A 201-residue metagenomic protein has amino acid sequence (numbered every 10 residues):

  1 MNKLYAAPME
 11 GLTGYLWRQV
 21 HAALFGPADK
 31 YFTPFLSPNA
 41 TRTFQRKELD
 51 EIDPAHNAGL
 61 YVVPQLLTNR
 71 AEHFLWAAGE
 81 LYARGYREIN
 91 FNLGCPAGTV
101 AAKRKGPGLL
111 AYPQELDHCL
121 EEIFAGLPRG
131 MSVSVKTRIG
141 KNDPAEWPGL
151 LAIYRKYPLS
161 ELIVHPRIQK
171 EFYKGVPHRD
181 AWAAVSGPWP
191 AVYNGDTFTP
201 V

Functional and structural regions predicted by a protein language model:
M1-V201: Flavin-dependent oxidoreductase catalytic cores
